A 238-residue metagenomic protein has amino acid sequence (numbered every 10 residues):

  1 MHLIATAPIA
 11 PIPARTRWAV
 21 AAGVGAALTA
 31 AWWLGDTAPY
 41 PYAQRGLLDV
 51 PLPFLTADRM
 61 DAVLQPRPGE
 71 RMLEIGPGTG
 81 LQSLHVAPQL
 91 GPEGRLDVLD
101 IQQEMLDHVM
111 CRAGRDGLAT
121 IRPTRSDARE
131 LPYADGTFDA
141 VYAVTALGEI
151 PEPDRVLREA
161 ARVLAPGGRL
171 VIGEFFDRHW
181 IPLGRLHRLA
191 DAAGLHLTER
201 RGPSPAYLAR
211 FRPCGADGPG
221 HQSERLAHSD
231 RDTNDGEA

Functional and structural regions predicted by a protein language model:
M1-L55, R162, D217-A238: Short amphipathic, positively biased membrane-proximal segments that drive organelle/inner-membrane targeting
P51-P68: Conserved alpha-helix/loop element of class I SAM-dependent methyltransferases that forms part of the SAM/SAH-binding
R67, R129-V141: A short acidic, Gly/Pro-enriched loop at the edge of an enzyme's catalytic core that lines a small-molecule cofactor
L73-E130: Class I SAM-dependent methyltransferase SAM/SAH-binding core
L90-G91, I150-P151, L164-P166: Helix-to-beta-strand junctions that scaffold the AdoMet/dcAdoMet cofactor pocket in Class I SAM-dependent enzymes
D139-P151: A short SAM/SAH-binding and catalytic strip from SAM-dependent methyltransferases
D154-R169: A short glycine-rich, Lys/Arg-flanked "PGG" loop and its adjoining helix->strand segment in the class I
V171-A193: Conserved class I S-adenosyl-L-methionine
